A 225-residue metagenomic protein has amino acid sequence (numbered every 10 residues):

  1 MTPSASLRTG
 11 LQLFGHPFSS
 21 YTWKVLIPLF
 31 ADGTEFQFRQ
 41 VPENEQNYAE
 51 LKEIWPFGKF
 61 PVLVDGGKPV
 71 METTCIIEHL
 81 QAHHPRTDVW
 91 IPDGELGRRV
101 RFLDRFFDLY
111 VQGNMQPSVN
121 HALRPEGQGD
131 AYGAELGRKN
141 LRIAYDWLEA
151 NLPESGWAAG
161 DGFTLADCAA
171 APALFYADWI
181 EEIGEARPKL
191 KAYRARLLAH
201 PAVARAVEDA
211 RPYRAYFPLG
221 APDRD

Functional and structural regions predicted by a protein language model:
M1-E135: GST-like domain detector, emphasizing the conserved glutathione-binding G-site in the N-terminal thioredoxin-like
T2-S6, F107-P201: GST-like fold's C-terminal all-alpha helical module
V41-N44, L190, A210-R211: Residue-level "edge-of-site" marker
K52-E53, R101, P153, L198 (+1 more regions): Alpha-helix boundary recognition
W55, T74, M115, L152 (+2 more regions): Short, flexible helix/strand-to-coil boundary loops that buttress conserved ligand/catalytic motifs in alpha/beta
Q81, A173-L174, V207: Active-site-flanking alpha-helical
P92-D93, R205-Y213: Short, flexible loop/turn segments with low-complexity composition
D209-D225: Acidic/histidine-enriched, glycine/proline-rich intrinsically disordered or flexible terminal extensions
